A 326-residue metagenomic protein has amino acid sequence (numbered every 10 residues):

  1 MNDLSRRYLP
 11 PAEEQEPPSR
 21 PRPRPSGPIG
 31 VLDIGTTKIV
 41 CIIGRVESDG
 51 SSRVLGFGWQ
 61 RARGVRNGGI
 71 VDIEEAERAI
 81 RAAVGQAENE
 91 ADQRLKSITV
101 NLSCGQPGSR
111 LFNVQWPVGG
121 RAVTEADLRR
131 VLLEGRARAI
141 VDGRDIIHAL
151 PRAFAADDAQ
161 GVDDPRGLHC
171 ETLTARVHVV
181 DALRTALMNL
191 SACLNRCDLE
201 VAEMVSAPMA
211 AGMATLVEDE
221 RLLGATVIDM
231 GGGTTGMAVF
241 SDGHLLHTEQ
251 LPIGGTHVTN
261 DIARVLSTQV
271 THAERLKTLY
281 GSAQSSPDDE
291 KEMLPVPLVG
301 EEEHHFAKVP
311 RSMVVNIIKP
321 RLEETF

Functional and structural regions predicted by a protein language model:
M1-K38, I42-T226, H244-L246, L266-E323: Nucleotide/phosphate-binding catalytic cleft detector across ATP-hydrolyzing and phosphate-transferring enzymes
L223-V265: Glycine-rich phosphate-binding loop of actin/hexokinase-like ATP-binding domains
